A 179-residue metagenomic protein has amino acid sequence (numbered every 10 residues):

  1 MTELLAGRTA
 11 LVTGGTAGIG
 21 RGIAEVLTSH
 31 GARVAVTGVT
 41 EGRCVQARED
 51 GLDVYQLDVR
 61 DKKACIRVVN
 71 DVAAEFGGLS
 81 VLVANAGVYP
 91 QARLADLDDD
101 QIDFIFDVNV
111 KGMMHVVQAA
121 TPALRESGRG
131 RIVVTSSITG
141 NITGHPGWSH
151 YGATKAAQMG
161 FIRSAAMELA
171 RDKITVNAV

Functional and structural regions predicted by a protein language model:
T9, T16-A17: Conserved glycine-rich cofactor-binding loop
L57-R67, D99: The beta1-alpha1 cofactor-binding region of Rossmann-like NAD(H)/NADP(H)-dependent oxidoreductases
R93-L94, Q101-F106: Substrate-binding pocket helix/loop in short-chain dehydrogenase/reductase
L97, T143-G152, S164: Active-site loop-to-helix junction immediately N-terminal to the catalytic Tyr of the SDR YXXXK motif in Rossmann-fold
V117, T154, I162: Active-site helix of classical SDR
P122, M167-E168: Alpha-helical segment proximal to the catalytic Tyr-Lys
S137: Residue(s) in the substrate-gating loop at a strand-loop-helix junction that position the organic substrate next
